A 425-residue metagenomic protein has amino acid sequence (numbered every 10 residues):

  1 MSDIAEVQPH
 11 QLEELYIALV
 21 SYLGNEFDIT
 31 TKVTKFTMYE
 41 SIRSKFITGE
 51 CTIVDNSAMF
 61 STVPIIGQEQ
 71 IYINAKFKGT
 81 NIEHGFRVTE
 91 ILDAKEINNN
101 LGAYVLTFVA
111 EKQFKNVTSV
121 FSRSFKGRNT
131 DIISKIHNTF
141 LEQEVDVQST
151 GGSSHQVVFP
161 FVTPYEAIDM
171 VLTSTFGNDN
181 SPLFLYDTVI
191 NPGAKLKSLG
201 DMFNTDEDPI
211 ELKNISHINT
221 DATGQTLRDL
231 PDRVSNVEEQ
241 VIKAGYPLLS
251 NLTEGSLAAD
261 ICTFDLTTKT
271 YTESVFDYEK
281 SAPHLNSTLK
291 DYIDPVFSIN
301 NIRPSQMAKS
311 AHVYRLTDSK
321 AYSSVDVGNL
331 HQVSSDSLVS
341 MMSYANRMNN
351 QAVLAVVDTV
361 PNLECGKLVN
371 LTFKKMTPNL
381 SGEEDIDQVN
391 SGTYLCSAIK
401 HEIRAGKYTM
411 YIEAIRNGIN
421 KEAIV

Functional and structural regions predicted by a protein language model:
M1-T118: Assembly/oligomerization scaffold segments
V33, E144, D179, T377-L380: Substrate-binding/catalytic groove segments of enzymes that remodel or degrade extracellular structural polymers
F36-P64, H217-V425: An acidic/polar, Gly/Ser/Thr-rich interaction patch typically located in mid-to-C-terminal regions of proteins
E50-T52, T118-V145, F159-D187, G366: Amphipathic, non-transmembrane alpha-helical segments in extracytoplasmic/periplasmic proteins
I66-N74, P209-I215, G366: Glycine-centered loop/turn motifs
F77-G79, T175, K375: Surface-exposed loop/turn motifs at beta-strand-loop junctions within extracellular Ig-like and Fibronectin type III
A103-L106, A110-K112, V147-T253, L257 (+2 more regions): Short beta-strand-centered interaction patches in the first periplasmic/extracellular domains of large envelope
V117-F121, D206-I210, A423-V425: Short, charged, solvent-exposed linker or helix-capping segments at domain edges/interfaces that act as flexible hinges
